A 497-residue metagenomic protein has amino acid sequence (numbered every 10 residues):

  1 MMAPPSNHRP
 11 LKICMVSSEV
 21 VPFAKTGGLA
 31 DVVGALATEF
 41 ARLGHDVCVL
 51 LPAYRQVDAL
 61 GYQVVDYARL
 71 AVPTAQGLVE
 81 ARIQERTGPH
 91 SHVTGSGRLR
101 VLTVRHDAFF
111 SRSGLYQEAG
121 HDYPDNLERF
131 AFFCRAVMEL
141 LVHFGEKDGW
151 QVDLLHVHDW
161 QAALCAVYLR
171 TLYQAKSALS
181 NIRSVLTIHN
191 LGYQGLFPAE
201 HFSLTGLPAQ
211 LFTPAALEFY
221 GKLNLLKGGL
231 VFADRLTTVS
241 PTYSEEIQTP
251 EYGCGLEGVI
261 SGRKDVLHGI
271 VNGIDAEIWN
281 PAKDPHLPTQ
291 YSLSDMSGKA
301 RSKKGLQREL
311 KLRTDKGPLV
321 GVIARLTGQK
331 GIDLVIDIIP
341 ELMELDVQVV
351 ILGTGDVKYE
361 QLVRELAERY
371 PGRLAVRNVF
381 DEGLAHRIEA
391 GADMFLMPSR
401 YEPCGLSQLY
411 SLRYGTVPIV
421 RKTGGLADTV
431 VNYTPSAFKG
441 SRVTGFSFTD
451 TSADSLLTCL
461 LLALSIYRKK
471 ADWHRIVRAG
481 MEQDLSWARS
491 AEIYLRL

Functional and structural regions predicted by a protein language model:
M1-L497: Catalytic cores of nucleotide-sugar-dependent glycosyltransferases that transfer UDP/GDP/TDP-activated
